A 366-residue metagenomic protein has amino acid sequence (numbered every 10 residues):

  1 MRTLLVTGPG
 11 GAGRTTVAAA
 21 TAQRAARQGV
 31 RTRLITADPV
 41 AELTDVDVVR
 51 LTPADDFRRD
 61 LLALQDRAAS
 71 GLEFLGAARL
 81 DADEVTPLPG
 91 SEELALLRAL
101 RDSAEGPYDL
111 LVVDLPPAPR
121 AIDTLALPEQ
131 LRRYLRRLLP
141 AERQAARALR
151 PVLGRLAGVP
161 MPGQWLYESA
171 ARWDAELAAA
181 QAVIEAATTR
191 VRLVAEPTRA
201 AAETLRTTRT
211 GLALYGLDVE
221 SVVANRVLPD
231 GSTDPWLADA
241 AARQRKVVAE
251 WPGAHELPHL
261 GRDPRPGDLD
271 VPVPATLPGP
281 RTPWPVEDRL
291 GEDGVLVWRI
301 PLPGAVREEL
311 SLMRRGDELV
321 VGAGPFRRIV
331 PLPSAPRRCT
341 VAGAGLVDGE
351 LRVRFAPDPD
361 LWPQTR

Functional and structural regions predicted by a protein language model:
M1-L4, R24-G29, R354, D358-R366: Actinobacteria-biased recognition of intrinsically disordered, low-complexity terminal regions
L4-D56, L115-R133: Walker A/P-loop NTP-binding active-site region of P-loop NTPases, recognizing the glycine-rich GxxxxGKT/S
A12, A20, R27, R98-L110 (+1 more regions): Conserved catalytic-core segment of NTP-binding enzymes
P39-R101, A118-Q130, R147-Y167, A171-D174 (+1 more regions): P-loop/Walker-type NTP enzyme "switch/lid" segment
L149, L177-R307, G316-T340, A356-L361 (+1 more regions): C-terminal lobe/tail of nucleotide-utilizing enzymes
E292, M313-R315, V347-G349: Structural motif
C339-G343, D348, V353: Intrinsically disordered, low-complexity linker and terminal regions at domain boundaries
